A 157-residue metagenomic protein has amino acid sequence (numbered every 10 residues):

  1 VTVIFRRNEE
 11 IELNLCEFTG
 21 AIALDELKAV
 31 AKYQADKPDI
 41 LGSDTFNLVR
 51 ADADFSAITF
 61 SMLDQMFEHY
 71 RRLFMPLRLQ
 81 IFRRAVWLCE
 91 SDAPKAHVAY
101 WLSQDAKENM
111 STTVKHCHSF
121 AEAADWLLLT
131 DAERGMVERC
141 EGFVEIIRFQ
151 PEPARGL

Functional and structural regions predicted by a protein language model:
V1-L157: Amphipathic, Lys/Arg-enriched alpha-helical "gate/interface" segment within cytosolic domains that mediates
